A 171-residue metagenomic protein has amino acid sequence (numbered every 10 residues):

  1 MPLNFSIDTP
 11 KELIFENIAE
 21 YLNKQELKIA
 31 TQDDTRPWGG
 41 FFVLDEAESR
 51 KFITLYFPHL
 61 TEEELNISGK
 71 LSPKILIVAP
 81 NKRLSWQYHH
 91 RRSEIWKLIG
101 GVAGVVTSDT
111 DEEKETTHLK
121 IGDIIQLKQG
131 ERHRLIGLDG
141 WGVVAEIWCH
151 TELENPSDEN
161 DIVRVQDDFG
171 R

Functional and structural regions predicted by a protein language model:
M1-K70, T117, I162-V165, F169-R171: A short, N-terminal "cap"/entry segment at the start of jelly-roll beta-barrel domains of the cupin/DSBH fold
P2-L3, I136-R171: Double-stranded beta-helix
P58-T61, K74-R92: Conserved short histidine dyad/triad with adjacent acidic residue
E63-S68, L84-H90, K97, T116 (+1 more regions): Short histidine-centered beta-strand/loop micro-motifs that create catalytic or ligand/metal-coordination sites
L71, R91, Q129-E131: Short, surface-exposed coil-to-beta transition loops
I77, D109-H133: Short acidic-glycine-tyrosine-enriched beta hairpin
A79-N81, H90-T110: Glycine- and acidic-residue-biased ligand/ion/polar-headgroup-sensing regions
S85-Q87, W96, V105-T107, Q126-L127 (+3 more regions): Short beta-strand His + acidic residue motifs that chelate non-heme Fe in jelly-roll/DSBH and cupin folds
